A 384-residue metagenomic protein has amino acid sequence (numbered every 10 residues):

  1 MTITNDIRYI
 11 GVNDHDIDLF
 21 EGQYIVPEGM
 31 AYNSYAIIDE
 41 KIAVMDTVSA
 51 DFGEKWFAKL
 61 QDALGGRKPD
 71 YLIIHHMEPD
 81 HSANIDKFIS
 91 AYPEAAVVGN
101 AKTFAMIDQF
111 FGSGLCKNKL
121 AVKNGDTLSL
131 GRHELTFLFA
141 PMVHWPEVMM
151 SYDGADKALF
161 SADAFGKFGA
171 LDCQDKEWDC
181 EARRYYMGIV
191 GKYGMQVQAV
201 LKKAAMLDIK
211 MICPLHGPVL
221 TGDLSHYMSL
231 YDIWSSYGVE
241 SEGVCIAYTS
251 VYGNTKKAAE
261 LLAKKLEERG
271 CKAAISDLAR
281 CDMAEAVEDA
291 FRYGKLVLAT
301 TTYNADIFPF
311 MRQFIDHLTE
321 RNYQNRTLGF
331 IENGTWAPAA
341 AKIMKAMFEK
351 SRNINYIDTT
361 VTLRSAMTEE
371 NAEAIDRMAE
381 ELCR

Functional and structural regions predicted by a protein language model:
T2-L60, M150-D153, K157-S161, T255: Conserved beta-strand hairpin/beta-sheet module of binuclear metal-dependent hydrolase folds, prominently
T2-N5, G99-V148, Y193-A199: Metallo-beta-lactamase
A36, M150-C213, T221-Y248: Metal-dependent phosphodiesterase/nuclease catalytic metal-binding core
E40, D51-V98: Active-site metal-binding motif and surrounding structural segment of the metallo-beta-lactamase
M45-T47, P69-M77, V97-N100, L159-D163 (+1 more regions): Active-site neighborhood of phospho(di)ester-bond hydrolases with catalytic His/Asp-centered motifs
N84, D282-A286: Short acidic active-site motifs
L171-I212, H216-V219, L261-S276, A286-R384: FMN-binding flavodoxin-like domain, especially the glycine-rich phosphate-binding loop
A247-R269: Short, charged N-terminal beta->alpha structural module
